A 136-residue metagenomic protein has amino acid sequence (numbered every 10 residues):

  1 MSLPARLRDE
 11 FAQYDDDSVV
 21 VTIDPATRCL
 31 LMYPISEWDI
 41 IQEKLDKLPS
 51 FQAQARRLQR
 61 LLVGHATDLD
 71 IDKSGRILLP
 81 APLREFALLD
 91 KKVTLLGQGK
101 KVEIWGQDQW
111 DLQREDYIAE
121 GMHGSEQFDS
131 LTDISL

Functional and structural regions predicted by a protein language model:
M1-C29: A positional/architectural concept
M1-L3, M32, G75-L79, L83 (+1 more regions): Short, structured motif recognition centered on aromatic/hydrophobic residues
A12-S18, D24, F86-V102: Extended intrinsically disordered, low-complexity coil regions enriched in Ser, Thr, Gly, Ala and often Pro
A26-W38, K101-W110: Short, basic amphipathic alpha-helical segments that act as recognition/interaction helices in nucleic-acid-binding
L31, I35-L69: Helix-adjacent hinge/juxtasegments
T67-R76, A81-D90: Beta-rich strand-turn-strand
L96-H123: C-terminal end-helix/capping segment
Y117-L136: Acidic/histidine-enriched, glycine/proline-rich intrinsically disordered or flexible terminal extensions
